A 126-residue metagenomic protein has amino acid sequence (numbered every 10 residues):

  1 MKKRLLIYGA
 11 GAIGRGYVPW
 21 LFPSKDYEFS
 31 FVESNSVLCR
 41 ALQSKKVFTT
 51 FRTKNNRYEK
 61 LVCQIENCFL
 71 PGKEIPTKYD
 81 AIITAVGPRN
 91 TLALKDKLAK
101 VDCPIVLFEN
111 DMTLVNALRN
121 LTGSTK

Functional and structural regions predicted by a protein language model:
M1-L5, C103: Extreme N-terminal starter segment of soluble prokaryotic enzymes
L5-F22: Glycine-rich adenosine-cofactor-binding loop
A10, S34, F108-N110: Cofactor-binding loop segments of dinucleotide-utilizing enzymes, especially the Rossmann-like FAD- and NAD(P)+-binding
G16-Y17, R40, A93, N116: Short helix/loop capping segments that flank catalytic or ligand/cofactor-binding pockets
S24-I75: Glycine-rich phosphate-binding loop and adjoining beta1-alpha1-beta2 segment of Rossmann-like nucleotide-binding folds
D26, Y79-D80, D102-C103: Short, well-ordered alpha-helix to beta-strand connector turns
R57-A99: Rossmann-like NAD(P)-binding element
T84, R89-K126: Rossmann-like NAD(P)(H) cofactor-binding subdomain of soluble oxidoreductases
